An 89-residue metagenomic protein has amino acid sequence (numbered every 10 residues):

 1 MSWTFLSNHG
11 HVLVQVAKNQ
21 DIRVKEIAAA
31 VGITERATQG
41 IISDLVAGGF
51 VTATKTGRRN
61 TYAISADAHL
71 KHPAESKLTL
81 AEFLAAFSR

Functional and structural regions predicted by a protein language model:
M1-V12: Short alpha-helical segments that sit at the start of domains
N19-R23: Short capping segments at the starts of secondary-structure elements
E26-A29, V46-A47: Alpha-helical residues within the helix-turn-helix
R36: Key DNA-contact positions within bacterial/archaeal DNA-binding proteins
I42-S43: Short, hydrophobic-biased segments on the C-terminal half of alpha helices that form "recognition helices"
V46-T56: A short, conserved structural fragment
K55-T61, D67: Short, Lys/Arg-rich nucleic-acid/phosphate-binding segment
H69-R89: Amphipathic alpha-helical dimerization/coiled-coil segments that flank or bridge DNA-binding/regulatory modules
